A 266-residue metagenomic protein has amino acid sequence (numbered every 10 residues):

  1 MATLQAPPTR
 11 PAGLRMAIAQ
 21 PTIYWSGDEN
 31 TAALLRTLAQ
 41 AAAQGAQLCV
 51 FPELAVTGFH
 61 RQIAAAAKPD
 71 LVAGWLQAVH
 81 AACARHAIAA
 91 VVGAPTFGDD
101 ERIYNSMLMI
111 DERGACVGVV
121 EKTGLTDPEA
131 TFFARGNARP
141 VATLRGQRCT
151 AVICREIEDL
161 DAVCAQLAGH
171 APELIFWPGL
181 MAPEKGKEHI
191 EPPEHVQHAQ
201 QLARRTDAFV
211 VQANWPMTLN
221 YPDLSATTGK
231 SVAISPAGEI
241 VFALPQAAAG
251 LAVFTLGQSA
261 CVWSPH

Functional and structural regions predicted by a protein language model:
L4-A6, T31-A46, D161-H170: Short amphipathic alpha-helices and their capping/turn segments at secondary-structure boundaries
P8-T22: Short beta-strand segments enriched in small/hydrophobic residues
L14, N105, G229: Change "...and in nucleic-acid phosphodiester-cleaving endonucleases..." to "...and in nucleic-acid processing enzymes
Q20-T22, P52, E121, I153 (+3 more regions): Residue-level recognition of beta-strand->loop/alpha-helix junctions
P21, L54, I157, L180: Flexible loop residues that form catalytic and substrate-binding hotspots at small-molecule/glycan-binding clefts
G27, L35-R113, M181-F209: Cys-nucleophile CN-hydrolase/nitrilase-fold catalytic domain and related Cys-dependent amidase chemistry that acts on
L71-V91, E158-A249: CN hydrolase (nitrilase-like) catalytic-core segments centered on the catalytic cysteine and neighboring Lys/Glu
G98-P178, K187-A199, A247-H266: Active-site catalytic loop in hydrolytic enzyme cores
